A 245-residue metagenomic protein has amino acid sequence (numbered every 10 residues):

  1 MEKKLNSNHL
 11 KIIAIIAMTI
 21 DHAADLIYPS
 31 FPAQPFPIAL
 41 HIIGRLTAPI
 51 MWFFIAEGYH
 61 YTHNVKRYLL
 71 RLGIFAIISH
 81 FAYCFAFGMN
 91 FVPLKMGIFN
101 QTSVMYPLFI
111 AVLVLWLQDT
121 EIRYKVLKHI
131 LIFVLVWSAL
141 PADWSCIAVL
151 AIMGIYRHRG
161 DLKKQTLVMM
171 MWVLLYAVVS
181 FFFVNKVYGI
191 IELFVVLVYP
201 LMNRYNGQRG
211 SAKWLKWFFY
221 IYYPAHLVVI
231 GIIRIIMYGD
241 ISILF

Functional and structural regions predicted by a protein language model:
M1-F245: Alpha-helical transmembrane segments and their immediate juxtamembrane cytosolic regions
